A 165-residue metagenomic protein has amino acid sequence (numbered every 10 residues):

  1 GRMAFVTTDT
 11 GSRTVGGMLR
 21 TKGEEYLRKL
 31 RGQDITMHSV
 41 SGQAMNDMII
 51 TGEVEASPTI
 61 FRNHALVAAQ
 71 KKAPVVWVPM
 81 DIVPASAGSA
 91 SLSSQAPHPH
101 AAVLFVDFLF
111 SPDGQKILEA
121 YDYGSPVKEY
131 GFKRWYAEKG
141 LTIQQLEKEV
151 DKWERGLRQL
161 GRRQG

Functional and structural regions predicted by a protein language model:
G1-E53: Extracytoplasmic ligand-binding site segments that recognize negatively charged/polar headgroups
T7, F61-R62, Y121: Short secondary-structure boundary segments
L19-R20, I50-V54, D107-Q115, E119-Y123 (+2 more regions): Sec-exported extracytoplasmic/periplasmic mature domains
R28-G32, T36-S39, K71-A96: Periplasmic-binding protein-like
M45-M48, H64, A102: Short, hydrophobic alpha-helical packing/hinge segments within bilobed ligand-binding/sensory domains
E55-P74: A ligand-binding cleft/hinge motif common to bilobed small-molecule-binding domains
V83-P84, G88, S93-Q145: Mature extracytoplasmic/periplasmic domains
G131-G165: Extracellular/periplasmic bilobal clamshell ligand-binding domains
